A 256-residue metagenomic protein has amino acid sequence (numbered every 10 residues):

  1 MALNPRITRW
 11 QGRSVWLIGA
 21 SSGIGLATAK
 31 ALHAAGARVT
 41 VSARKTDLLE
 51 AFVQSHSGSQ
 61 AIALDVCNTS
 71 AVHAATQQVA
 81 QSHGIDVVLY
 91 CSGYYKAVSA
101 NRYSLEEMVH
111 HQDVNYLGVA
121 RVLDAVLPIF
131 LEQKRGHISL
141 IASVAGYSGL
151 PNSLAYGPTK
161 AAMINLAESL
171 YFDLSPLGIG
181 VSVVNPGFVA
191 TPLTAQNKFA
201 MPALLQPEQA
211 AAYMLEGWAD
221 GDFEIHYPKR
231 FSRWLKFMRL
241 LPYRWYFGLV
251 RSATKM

Functional and structural regions predicted by a protein language model:
S21-S22: Conserved glycine-rich cofactor-binding loop
S55-S70: Rossmann-fold cofactor-recognition segment
S99-A100, S104-Q112: Substrate-binding pocket helix/loop in short-chain dehydrogenase/reductase
N101, L150-L154: Active-site loop immediately N-terminal to the catalytic Tyr-X3-Lys motif of short-chain dehydrogenase/reductase
L123, T159: Active-site helix of classical SDR
S143: Residue(s) in the substrate-gating loop at a strand-loop-helix junction that position the organic substrate next
V183, F199-W234: C-terminal helical subdomain
